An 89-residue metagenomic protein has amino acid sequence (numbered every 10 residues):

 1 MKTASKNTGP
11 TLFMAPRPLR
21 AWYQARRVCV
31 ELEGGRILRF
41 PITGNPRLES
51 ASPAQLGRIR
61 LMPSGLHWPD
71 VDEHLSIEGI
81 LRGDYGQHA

Functional and structural regions predicted by a protein language model:
M1-A89: Motif-centric detector for short Cys/His coordination patterns
